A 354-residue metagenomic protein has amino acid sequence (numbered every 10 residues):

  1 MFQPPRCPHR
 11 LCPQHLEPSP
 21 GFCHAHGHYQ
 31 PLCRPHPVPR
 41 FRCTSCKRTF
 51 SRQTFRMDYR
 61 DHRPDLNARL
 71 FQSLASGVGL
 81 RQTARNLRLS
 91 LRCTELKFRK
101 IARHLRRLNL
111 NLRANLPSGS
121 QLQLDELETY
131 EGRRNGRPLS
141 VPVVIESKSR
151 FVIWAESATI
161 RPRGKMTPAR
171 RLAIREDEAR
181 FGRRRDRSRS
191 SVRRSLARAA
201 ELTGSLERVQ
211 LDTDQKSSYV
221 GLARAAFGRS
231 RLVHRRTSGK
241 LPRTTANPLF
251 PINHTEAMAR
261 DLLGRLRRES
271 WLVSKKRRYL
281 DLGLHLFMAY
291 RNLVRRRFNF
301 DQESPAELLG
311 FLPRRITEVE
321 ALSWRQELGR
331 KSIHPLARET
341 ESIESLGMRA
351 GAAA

Functional and structural regions predicted by a protein language model:
M1-R56: Short, conserved DNA-binding cores of transcription-related domains
C7, C43, T83, Q121-Y130 (+4 more regions): Short, conserved catalytic/metal-binding motifs centered on acidic residues
P35-S120, L127-Y130, N135: Short, positively charged, Gly/Tyr-enriched micro-motifs that form contact patches at catalytic or ligand/partner
L96, K100-L202: RNase H-like nuclease fold core
E207-Y219: Acidic/histidine-rich, metal-coordinating catalytic segments
S230-F250, R268: RNase H-like polynucleotidyl transferase catalytic core
P248-N299: Charged alpha-helix within mobile-element recombinases
L282-A354: C-terminal domain-tail junction helix/linker
